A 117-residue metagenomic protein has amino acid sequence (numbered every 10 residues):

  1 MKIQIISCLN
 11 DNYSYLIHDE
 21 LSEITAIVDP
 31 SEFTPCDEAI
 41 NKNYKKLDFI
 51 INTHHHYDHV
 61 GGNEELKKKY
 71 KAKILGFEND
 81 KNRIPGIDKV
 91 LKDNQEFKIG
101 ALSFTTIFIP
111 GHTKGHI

Functional and structural regions predicted by a protein language model:
M1-K45: Conserved beta-strand hairpin/beta-sheet module of binuclear metal-dependent hydrolase folds, prominently
S7, I74-E78, I117: Generic hydrophobic segment detector
S14-L16, E96, H116-I117: Short acidic loop-to-beta-strand element that houses the catalytic metal-binding Asp/Glu of nuclease active sites
T25, E32-F108: Active-site HxH/HxHxD metal-binding segment of metal-dependent hydrolases
